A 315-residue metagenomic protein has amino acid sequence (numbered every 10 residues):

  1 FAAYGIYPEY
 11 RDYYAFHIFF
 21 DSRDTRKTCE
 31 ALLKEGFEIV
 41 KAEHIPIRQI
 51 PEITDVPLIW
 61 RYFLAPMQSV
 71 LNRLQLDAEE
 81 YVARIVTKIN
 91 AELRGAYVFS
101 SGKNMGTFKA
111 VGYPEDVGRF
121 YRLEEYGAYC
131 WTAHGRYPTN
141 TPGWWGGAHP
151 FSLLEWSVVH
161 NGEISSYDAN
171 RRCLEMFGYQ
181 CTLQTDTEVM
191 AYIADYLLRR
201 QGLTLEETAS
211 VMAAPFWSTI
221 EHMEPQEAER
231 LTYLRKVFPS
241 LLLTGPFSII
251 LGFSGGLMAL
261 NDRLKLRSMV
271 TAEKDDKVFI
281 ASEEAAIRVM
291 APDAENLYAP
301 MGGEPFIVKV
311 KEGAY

Functional and structural regions predicted by a protein language model:
F1-Y315: Conserved short alpha-helical segments that host acidic/polar catalytic motifs at enzyme active sites
